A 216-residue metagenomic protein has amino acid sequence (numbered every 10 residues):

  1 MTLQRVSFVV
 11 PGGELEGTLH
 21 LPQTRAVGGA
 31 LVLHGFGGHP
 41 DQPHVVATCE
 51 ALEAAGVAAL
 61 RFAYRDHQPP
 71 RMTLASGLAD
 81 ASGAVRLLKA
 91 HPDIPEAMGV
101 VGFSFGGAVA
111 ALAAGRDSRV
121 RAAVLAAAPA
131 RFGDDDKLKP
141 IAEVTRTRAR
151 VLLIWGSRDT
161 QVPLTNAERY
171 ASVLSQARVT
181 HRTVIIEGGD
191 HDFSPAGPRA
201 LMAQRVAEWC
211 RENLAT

Functional and structural regions predicted by a protein language model:
S7-D93, V109: Serine-hydrolase catalytic machinery in alpha/beta-hydrolase-like enzymes
V45, P163-V173: Short alpha-helix in the alpha/beta-hydrolase fold that links the catalytic acid
R71, G189-R199: Catalytic histidine-centered segment of alpha/beta-hydrolase-like enzymes
G83-R146: Primarily recognizes the serine-hydrolase "nucleophile elbow" in alpha/beta-hydrolase and SGNH/GDSL folds
F132, R158-P163, D192: Acidic catalytic loop of the alpha/beta-hydrolase fold
T147, L153-W155, D159: Short beta-strand/loop motif that positions the catalytic acidic residue of the alpha/beta-hydrolase fold
L174-D192: Catalytic histidine neighborhood in serine/cysteine hydrolases with alpha/beta-hydrolase-type architecture
G197-T216: Catalytic active-site module of serine/aspartate enzymes centered on a nucleophile-bearing elbow/loop
